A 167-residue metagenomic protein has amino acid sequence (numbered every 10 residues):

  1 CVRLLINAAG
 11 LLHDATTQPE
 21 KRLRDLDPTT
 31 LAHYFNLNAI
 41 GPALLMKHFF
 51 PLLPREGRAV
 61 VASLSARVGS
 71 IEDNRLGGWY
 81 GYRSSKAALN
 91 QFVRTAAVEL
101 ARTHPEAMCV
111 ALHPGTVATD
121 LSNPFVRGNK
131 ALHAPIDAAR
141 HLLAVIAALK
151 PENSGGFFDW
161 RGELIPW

Functional and structural regions predicted by a protein language model:
C1-A9, H13: A glycine-rich helix->loop->beta "capping" turn within Rossmann-like NAD(P)(H)-dependent oxidoreductase domains
C1-V2, E56-A59, E152: A general structural motif
I6, A62, C109-L112, S122: Hydrophobic structural elements of the Rossmann-like NAD(P)H-binding subdomain that define the short-chain
L11-A15, P19-A39, L44, P54-T103: Catalytic loop of short-chain dehydrogenase/reductase
H48: Short, conserved SAM-binding segment of the class I
A66-V68, A111-A118: PG/GG-rich flexible active-site loop of Rossmann-like NAD(P)H-dependent oxidoreductases, especially the SDR superfamily
E106: Internal catalytic or translocation cores that form aromatic/hydrophobic pockets or channels for amphipathic metabolites
A111, T119, P124-W167: C-terminal helical subdomain
